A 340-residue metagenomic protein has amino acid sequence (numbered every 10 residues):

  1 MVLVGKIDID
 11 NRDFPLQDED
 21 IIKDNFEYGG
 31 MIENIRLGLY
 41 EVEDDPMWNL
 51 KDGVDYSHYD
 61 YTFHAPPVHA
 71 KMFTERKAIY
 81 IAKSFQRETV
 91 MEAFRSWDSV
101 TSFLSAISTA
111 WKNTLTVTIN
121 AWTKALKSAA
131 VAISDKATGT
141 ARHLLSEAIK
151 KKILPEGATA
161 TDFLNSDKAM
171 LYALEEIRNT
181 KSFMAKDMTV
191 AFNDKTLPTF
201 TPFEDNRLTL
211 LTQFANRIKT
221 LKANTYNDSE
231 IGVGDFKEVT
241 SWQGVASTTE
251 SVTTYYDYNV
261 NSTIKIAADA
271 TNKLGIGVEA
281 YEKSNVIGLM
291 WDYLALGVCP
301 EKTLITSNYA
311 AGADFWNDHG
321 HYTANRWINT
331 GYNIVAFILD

Functional and structural regions predicted by a protein language model:
M1-V2, K6-D10, S229-D340: Extended, compositionally biased alpha-helical segments that mediate assembly or anchoring
V2-K83: Assembly/oligomerization interface modules of large self-assembling protein complexes
V4-D13, Y28, G38, K151 (+4 more regions): Surface-exposed polar/charged interaction patches
D13-L16, V117-A121, K127, H143 (+2 more regions): Short glycine-rich, low-complexity/disordered patches
L50, V54-Y56, F63, P67-H69 (+8 more regions): Extended hydrophobic/Leu-rich segments
P67-R142, D314, D318-H321: Long, contiguous amphipathic alpha-helices that act as assembly "spine/axial" helices in icosahedral shell and virion
D135-S262, I266: Extended, solvent-exposed, turn-rich assembly/linker loops in the middle of proteins
